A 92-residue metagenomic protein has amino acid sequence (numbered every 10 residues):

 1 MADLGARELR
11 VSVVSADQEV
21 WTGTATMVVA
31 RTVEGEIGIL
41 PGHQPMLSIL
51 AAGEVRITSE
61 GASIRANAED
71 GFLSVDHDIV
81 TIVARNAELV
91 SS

Functional and structural regions predicted by a protein language model:
M1-V13: Extreme N-terminal tail/first-helix region
R10-S92: Compact, glycine-rich, soluble single-domain proteins
